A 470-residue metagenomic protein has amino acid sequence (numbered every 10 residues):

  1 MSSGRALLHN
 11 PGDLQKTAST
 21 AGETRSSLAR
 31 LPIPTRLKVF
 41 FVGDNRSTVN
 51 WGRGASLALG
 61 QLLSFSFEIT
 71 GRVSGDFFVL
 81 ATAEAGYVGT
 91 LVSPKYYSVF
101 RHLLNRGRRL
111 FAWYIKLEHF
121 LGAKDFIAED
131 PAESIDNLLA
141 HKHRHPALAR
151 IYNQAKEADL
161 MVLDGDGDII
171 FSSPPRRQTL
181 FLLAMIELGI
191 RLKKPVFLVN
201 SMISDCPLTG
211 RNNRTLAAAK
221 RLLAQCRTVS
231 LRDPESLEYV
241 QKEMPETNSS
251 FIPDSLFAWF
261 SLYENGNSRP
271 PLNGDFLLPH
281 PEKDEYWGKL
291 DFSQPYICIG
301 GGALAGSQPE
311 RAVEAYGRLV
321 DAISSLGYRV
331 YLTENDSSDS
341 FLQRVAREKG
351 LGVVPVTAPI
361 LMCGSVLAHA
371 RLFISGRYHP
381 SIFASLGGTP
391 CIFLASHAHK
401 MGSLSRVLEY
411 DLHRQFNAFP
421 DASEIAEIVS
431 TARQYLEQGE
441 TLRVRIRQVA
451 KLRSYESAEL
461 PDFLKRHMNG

Functional and structural regions predicted by a protein language model:
S2-G470: Active-site anion-handling motifs in enzyme catalytic cores
